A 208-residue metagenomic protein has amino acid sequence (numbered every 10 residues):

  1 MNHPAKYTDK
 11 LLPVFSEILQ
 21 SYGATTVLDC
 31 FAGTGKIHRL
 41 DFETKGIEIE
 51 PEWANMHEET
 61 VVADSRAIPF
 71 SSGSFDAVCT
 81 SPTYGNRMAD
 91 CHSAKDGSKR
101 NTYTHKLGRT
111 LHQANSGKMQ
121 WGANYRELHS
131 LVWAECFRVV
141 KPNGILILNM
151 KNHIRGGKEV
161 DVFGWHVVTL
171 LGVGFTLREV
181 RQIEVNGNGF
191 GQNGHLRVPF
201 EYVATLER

Functional and structural regions predicted by a protein language model:
M1-R208: Class I S-adenosyl-L-methionine-dependent methyltransferase catalytic core
